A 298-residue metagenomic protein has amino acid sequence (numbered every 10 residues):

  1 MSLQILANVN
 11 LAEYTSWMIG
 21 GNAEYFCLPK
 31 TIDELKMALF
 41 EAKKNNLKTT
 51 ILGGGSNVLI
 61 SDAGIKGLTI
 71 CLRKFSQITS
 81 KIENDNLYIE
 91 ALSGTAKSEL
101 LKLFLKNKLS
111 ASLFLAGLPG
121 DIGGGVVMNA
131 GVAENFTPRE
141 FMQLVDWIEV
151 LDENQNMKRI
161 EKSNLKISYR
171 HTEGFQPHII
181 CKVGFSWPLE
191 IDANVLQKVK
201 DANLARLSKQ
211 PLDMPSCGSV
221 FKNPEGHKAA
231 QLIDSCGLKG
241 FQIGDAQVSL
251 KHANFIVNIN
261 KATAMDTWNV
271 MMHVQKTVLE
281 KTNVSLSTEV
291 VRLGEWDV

Functional and structural regions predicted by a protein language model:
M1-G125, A133: Anion-binding (especially nucleotide phosphate/pyrophosphate-binding) glycine-rich loop and adjoining beta-alpha core
L6-A7, E13, V58, L151-M272 (+2 more regions): Phosphate/pyrophosphate- and phosphate-bearing ligand-binding catalytic cores of soluble enzymes
C27-I32, L59-Q77, V127-E161, F175-K182: Structural signature of FAD isoalloxazine-binding scaffolds in flavoprotein oxidoreductases
N45, L52-G54, Q143-L144, M214-P215 (+1 more regions): Short, basic and Ser/Thr-rich N-terminal targeting/leader segments
R73-F75, G117, N135-F136, D266-N269 (+1 more regions): A general structural signal for short secondary-structure boundary/capping elements
T79, L113, E149, V290-V291: Residues embedded in well-ordered beta-strands within globular domains across many folds
Y88-T95, D121-M128, N164, A193-A202: Short N-terminal helix-initiation segments at or just after the protein's N-terminus
T95-K97, G117-P119, G123, G131-A133 (+4 more regions): Short acidic/polar capping segments at secondary-structure boundaries
